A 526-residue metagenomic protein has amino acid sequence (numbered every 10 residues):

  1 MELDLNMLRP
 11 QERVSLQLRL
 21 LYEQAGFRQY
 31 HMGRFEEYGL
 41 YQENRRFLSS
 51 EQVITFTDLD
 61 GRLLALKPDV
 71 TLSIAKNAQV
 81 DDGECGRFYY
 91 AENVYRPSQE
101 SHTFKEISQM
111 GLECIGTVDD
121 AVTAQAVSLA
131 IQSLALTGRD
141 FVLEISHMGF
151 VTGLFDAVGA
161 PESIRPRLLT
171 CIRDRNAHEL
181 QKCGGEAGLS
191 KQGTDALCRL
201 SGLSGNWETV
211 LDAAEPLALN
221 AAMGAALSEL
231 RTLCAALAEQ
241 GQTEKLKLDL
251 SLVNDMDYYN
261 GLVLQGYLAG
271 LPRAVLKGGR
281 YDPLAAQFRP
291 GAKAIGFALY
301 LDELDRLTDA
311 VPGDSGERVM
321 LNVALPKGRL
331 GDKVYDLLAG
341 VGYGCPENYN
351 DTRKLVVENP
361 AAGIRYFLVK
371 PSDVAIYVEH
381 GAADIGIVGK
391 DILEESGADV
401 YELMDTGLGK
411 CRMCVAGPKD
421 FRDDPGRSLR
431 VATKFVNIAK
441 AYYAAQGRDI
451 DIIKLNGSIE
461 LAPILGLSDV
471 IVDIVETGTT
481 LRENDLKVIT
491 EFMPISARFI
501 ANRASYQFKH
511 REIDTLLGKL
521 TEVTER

Functional and structural regions predicted by a protein language model:
M1-L64, A124, S128: TRNA-binding/sensing appendages of the translation machinery
M7-A25, E36-E37, T71-D82, Y89-R139 (+1 more regions): Positively charged, Gly/Ser-enriched RNA/tRNA-binding surfaces
M32-E51, S146-D156, L252-N260, E460-L465: Beta-rich nucleic-acid/ligand-interaction surfaces
E51-V53, L63, G86-Y90, I107-G111 (+8 more regions): Broad gene-expression machinery/nucleic-acid interaction feature
Q52-H102, V374, H380-V388: Glycine-rich, N-terminal phosphate-binding loop and its surrounding beta-alpha-beta segment
D140-T152, L168, K247-S251, I453-I459: Short, surface-exposed recognition loops or helix-turn segments adjacent to catalytic cores
V151-E244, E476, D485-K487, K509-R526: Long, charged alpha-helical interface segments
G316-R526: Domain-level signature for soluble enzymes in the chorismate/prephenate branch of the shikimate pathway
